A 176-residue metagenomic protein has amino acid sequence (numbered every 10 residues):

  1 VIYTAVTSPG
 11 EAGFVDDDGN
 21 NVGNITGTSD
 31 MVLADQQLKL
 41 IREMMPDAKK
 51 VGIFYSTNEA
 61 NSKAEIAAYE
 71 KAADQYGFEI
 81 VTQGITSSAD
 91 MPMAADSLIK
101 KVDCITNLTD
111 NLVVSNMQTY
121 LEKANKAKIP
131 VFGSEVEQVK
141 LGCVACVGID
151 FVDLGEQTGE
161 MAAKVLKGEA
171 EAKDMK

Functional and structural regions predicted by a protein language model:
V1-D18, L121, K126: Short beta-strand-centered segments that line the small-molecule binding cleft or hinge of alpha/beta clamshell
V1-G10, G27-S29, P130-V136: Short beta-strand elements of ligand-binding domains
S8-A48, I149-A170: Hydrophobic alpha-helical segments within soluble ligand-binding/sensing domains
A12-G19, M91-M93, V139-G148: Glycine-rich, charge-decorated loop segments at or immediately adjacent to ligand/cofactor-binding or catalytic sites
T26-D74, E171-K176: An alpha-beta-alpha
T28-D35, Y55-E65, T82-M91, D110-N111 (+2 more regions): Hinge/beta->alpha junction and helix N-cap segments in small-molecule ligand-binding domains
D35-L38, I66, E70, P92-A95 (+5 more regions): Extracytoplasmic/secreted envelope proteins and their assembly/folding machinery, especially bacterial periplasmic
T86-L141: Hydrophobic alpha-helical
